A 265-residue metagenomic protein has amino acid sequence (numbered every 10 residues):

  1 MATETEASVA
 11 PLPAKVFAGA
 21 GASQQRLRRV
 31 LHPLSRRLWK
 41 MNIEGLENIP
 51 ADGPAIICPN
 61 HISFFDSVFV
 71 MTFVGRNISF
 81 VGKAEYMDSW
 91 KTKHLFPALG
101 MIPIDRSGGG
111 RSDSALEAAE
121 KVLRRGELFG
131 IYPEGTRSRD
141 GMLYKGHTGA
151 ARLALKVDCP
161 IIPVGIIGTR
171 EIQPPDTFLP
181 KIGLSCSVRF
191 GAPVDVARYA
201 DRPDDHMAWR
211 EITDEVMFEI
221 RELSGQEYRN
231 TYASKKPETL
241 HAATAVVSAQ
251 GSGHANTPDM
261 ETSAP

Functional and structural regions predicted by a protein language model:
A2-A51, R76, S89-L99: A transmembrane-helix-recognition feature enriched in membrane-embedded lipid enzymes and envelope glyco-/phospholipid
A2-S23, D113-P265: Non-catalytic C-terminal accessory region of glycerolipid acyltransferases and related lyso-lipid remodeling enzymes
V30-H32, L99-R106, P133-R137: Short, basic, glycine/proline-bearing loop/turn elements
H32, V68, A151-R152: Active-site phosphate/pyrophosphate- and oxyanion-stabilizing loops and adjacent acidic/basic residues in soluble
R36-E44, R111-D113, R170-Q173: Short gly/ser/thr-rich secondary-structure transition/capping motifs
R36-R37, I49-R111: Catalytic core of membrane glycerolipid acyltransferases/transacylases, capturing the structured, soluble-facing
I43, F80, M101-P103, I161 (+1 more regions): Conserved beta-strand scaffold positions in the cores of enzyme catalytic domains, especially in NTP/NDP-utilizing
E47, A84, D105, G165 (+1 more regions): Residues at the C-termini of beta-strands that transition into short coil/loop
